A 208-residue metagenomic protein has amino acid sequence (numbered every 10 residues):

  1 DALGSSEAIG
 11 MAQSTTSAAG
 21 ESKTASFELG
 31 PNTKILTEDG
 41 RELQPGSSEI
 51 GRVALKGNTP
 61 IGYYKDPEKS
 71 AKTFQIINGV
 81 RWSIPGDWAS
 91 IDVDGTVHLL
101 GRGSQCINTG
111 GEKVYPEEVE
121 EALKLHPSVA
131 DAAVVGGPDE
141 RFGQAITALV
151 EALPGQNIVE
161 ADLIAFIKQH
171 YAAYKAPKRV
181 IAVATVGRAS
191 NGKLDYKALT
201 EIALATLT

Functional and structural regions predicted by a protein language model:
D1-S22, F27-K34, Q44-P45, T59: Gly/Ser/Thr-rich phosphate-binding loop
G4, G57, I61-K65, K69-I76 (+3 more regions): AMP-binding/adenylate-forming catalytic core of the ANL superfamily
S26, G46-S48, R141-G143: Short coil/turn motifs at beta-sheet boundaries
G30, V80, V129: Short coil/loop residues immediately preceding or within conserved phosphate-binding loops of NTP-utilizing enzyme
K34-K56, V93-D94, Q156-E160, D195: Conserved beta-loop-beta connector loops within the AMP-binding
V180-V183: General small-molecule cofactor/ligand-binding pocket signal
E201-T208: Acidic/polar alpha-helix N-cap and adjacent early helical turns within long charge-rich amphipathic helices/linkers
